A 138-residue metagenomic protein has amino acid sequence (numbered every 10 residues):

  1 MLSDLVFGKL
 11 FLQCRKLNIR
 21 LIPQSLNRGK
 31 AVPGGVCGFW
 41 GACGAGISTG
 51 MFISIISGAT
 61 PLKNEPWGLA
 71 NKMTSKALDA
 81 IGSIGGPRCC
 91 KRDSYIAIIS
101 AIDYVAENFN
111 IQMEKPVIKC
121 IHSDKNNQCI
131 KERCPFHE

Functional and structural regions predicted by a protein language model:
M1, I111-E138: Cysteine-cluster motifs in flexible loop/terminal segments that predominantly coordinate metals
S3-R15, I19-K63, W67, N71: Conserved mixed alpha/beta catalytic, RNA-binding, or beta-rich assembly cores of soluble enzyme, regulatory
R15, V105-F109: Secondary-structure transition/hinge residues
S25-F39, A70-G85, K119-C129: Short, mixed-charge aromatic SLiMs
A45-F52, C90-A97, P116-K119: Short alpha-helical linear motifs
I56, K63-A106: A structural-propensity feature for long, helix-poor, extended segments
